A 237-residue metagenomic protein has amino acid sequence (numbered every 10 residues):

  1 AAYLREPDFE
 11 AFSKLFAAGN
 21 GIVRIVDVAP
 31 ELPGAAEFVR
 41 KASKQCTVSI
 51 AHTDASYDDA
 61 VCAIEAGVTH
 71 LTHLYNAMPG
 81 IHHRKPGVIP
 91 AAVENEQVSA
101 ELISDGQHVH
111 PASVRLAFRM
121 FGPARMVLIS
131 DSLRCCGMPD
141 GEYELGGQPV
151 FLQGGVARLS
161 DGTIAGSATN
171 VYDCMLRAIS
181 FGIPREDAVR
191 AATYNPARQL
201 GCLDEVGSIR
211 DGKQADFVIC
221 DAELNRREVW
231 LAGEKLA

Functional and structural regions predicted by a protein language model:
A1-A2, L128: Conserved anion-binding
A2-A18, D187-V189: Alpha-helical scaffold segments that flank or form the walls of functional sites
E10-M138: Active-site core of metal-dependent hydrolases
G87-L102, G106, S113, F118-I219: His/Asp/Glu-enriched, well-ordered alpha-helical/loop segment that forms or immediately abuts the divalent-metal
L224-W230: Short, Lys/Arg- and Gly-enriched loop/turn segments at beta-strand edges
L236-A237: Mg2+-dependent phosphoryl-transfer enzymes with acidic/Ser/Thr/Gly-rich catalytic loops
